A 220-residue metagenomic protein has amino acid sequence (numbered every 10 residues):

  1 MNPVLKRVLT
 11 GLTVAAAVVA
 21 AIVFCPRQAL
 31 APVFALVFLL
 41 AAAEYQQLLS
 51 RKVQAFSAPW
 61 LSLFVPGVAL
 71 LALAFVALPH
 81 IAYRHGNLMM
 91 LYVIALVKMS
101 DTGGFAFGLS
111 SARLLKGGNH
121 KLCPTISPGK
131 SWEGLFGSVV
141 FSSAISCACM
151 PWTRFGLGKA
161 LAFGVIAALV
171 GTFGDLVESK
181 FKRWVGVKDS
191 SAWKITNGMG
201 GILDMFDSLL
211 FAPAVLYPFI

Functional and structural regions predicted by a protein language model:
M1-L12, A29-L30, A43-A212: Interhelical loop and helix-boundary elements at the membrane-water interface of polytopic inner-membrane proteins
A17-A31: Short, hydrophobic transmembrane alpha-helix segments
L40: Conserved phosphate-binding loops in N-terminal lobes of ATP-dependent enzymes of the actin/Hsp70/sugar-kinase
Y217-I220: Juxtamembrane boundary at the C-terminal end of a transmembrane helix
